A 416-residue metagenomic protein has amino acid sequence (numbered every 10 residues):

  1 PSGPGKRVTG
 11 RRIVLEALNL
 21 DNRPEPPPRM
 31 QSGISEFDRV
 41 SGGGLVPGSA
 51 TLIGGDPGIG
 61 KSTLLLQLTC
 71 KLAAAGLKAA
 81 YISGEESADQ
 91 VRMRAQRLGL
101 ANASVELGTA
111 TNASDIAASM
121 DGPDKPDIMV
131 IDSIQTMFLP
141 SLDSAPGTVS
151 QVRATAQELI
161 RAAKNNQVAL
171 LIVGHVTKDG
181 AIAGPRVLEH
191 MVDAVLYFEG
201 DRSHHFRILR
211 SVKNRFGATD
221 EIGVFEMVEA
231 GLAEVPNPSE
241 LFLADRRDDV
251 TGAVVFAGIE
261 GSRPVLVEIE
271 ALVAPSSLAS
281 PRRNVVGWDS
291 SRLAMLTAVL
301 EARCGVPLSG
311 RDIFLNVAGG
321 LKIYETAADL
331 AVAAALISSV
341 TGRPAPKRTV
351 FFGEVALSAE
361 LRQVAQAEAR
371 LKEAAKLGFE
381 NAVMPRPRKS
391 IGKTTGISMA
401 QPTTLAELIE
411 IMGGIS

Functional and structural regions predicted by a protein language model:
P1-R39, V46-L66, C70, A75-K78 (+4 more regions): Peripheral, non-AAA+ core regions of ATP-driven protein-machinery
A79-S83: Conserved RecA-like ASCE P-loop NTPase motor core of nucleic-acid helicases/translocases
G84-V91: Conserved Walker A/P-loop ATP-binding site and its immediately adjacent core in helicase/helicase-like ATPase domains
